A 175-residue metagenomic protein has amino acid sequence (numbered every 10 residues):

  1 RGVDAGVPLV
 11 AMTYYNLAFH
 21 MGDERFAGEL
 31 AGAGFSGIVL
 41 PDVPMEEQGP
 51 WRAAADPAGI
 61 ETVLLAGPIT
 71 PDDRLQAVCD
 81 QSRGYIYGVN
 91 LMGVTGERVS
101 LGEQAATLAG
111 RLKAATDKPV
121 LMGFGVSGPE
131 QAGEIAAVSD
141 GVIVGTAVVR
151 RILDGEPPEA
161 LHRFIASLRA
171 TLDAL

Functional and structural regions predicted by a protein language model:
R1, A18-E24, L40-A58, T70-A77 (+3 more regions): Active-site-adjacent beta->alpha loops and helix N-cap segments on the catalytic face of soluble alpha/beta enzymes
R1-D4, A31, R52-D56, A109-T116 (+1 more regions): Surface-exposed amphipathic alpha-helices with a cationic face
R1-V43, A170-L172: Active-site beta->alpha loop and helix N-cap motifs at the rims of alpha/beta catalytic domains
D4-Y14, A55-A66, K113-G123, A174-L175: Short beta-strand/loop segments at the ligand-binding rim of alpha/beta enzyme cores
L30-S36, D56-V63, D80-Y87, V138-V142: Glycine-enriched alpha-helix->loop->beta-strand junction motifs that scaffold or abut catalytic
A33-V39, P44, G88-G96, G125 (+1 more regions): Glycine-rich phosphate-binding active-site loops on the catalytic face of alpha/beta enzymes
T70-D80, A115-T116, M122, V126-V142: Catalytic cores of alpha/beta
V149-L175: C-terminal helical cap(s) of enzyme catalytic domains, especially alpha/beta-barrels
